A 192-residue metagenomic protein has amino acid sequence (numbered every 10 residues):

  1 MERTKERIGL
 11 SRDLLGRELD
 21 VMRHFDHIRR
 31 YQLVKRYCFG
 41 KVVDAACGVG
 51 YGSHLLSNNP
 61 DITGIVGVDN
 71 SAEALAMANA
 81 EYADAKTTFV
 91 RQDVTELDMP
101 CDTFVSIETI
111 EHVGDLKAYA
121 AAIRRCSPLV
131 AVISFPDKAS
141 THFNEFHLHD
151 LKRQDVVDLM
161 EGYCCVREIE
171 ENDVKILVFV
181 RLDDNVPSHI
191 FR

Functional and structural regions predicted by a protein language model:
M1-P100, I107, K117-A120, D137 (+2 more regions): Conserved N-terminal segment of class I S-adenosyl-L-methionine
E108-H112: A short His-aromatic
V113-G114, S127-P128: Helix-to-beta-strand junctions that scaffold the AdoMet/dcAdoMet cofactor pocket in Class I SAM-dependent enzymes
A122-C126: Conserved helix-to-beta-strand junction in the class I
P128-P136: Conserved beta-strand signature within the Rossmann-like core of class I S-adenosyl-L-methionine
